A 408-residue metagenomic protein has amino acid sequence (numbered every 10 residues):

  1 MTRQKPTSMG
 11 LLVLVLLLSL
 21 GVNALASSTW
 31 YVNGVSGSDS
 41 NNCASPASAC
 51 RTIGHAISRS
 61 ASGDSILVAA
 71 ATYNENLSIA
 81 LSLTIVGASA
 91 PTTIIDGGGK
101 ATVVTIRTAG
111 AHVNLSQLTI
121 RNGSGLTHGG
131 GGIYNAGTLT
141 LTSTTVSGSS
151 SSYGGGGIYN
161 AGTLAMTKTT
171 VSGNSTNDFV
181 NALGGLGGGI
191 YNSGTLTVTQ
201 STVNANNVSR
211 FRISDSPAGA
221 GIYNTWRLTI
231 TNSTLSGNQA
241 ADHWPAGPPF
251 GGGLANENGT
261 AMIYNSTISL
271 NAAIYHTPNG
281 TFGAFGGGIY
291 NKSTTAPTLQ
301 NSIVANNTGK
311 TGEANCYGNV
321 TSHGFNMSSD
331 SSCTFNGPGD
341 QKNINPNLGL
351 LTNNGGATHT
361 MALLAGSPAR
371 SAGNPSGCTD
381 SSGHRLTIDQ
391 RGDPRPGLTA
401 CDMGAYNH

Functional and structural regions predicted by a protein language model:
T2-L11: Bacterial N-terminal signal peptides that target proteins for export
G10-G21: Bacterial N-terminal signal peptides
N23-H55, A88-S89, L350-N354: Right-handed parallel beta-helix/beta-solenoid
Y31-V32, I85, I95, V104 (+4 more regions): Bulky hydrophobic/aromatic "packing anchor" residues in well-ordered structure
V35-T72, V103, D402: Acidic Gly/Asp/Thr-rich repetitive segments characteristic of extracellular carbohydrate-active and adhesion proteins
G54, S58-S62, N74-V86, I94-G137 (+7 more regions): Extracellular beta-strand-rich solenoid/capping regions of secreted or surface-exposed proteins that bind or remodel
E75-N76, A80-V86, G137-S143, N160-G173 (+3 more regions): Predominantly extracellular beta-rich ligand-binding scaffolds that present long acidic/polar faces for carbohydrate
G123-G125, D330-G337, N353, H359-H408: Active-site and glycan-interaction determinants of carbohydrate-active enzymes
